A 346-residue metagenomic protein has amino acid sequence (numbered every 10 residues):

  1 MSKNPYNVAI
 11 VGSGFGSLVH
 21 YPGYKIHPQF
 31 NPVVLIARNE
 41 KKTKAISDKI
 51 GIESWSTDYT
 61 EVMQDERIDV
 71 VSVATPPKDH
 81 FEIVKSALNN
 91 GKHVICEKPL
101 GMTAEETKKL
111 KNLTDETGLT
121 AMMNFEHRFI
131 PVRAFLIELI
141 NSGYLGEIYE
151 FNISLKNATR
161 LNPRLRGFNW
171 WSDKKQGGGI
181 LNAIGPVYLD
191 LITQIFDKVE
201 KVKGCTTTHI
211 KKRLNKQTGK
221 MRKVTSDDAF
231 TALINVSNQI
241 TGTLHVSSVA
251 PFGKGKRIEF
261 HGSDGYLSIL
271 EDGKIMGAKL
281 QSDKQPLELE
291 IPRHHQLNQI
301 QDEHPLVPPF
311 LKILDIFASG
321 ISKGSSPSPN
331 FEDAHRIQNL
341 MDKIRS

Functional and structural regions predicted by a protein language model:
M1-I50: N-terminal Rossmann-like dinucleotide-binding module
M1-P5, V70-V73, K108, S237 (+3 more regions): C-terminal helix-rich "cap/oligomerization" subdomain common to oxidoreductases
I50-L113, P309-L311: Beta-loop-alpha module in the N-terminal Rossmann-like domain of NAD(P)-dependent dehydrogenases, especially those
S56, C96, A121-M123, I269: Hydrophobic residues in well-ordered beta-strands that form the structural core
K109-H127, E147-E150: Rossmann-fold dehydrogenase core element
R128-R222: Predominantly a Rossmann-like dinucleotide-binding segment in NAD(P)-dependent oxidoreductases
N215-Q217, R222-K223, T231, K256-E332: C-terminal glycine/acidic-rich active-site capping loop/insertion
